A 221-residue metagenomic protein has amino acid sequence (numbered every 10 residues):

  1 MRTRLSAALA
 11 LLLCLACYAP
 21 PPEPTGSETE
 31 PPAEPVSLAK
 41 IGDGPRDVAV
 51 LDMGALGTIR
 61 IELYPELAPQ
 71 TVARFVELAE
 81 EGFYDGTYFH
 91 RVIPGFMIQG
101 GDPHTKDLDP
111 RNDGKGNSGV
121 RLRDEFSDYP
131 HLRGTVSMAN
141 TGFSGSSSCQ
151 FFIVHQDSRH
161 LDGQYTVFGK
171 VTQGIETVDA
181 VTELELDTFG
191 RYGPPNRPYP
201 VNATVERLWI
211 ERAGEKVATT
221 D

Functional and structural regions predicted by a protein language model:
M1-R4: Positively charged n-region of N-terminal signal peptides that target proteins for export
S6-A16: Bacterial N-terminal signal peptides
A16-D221: Cyclophilin-like peptidyl-prolyl cis-trans isomerases
